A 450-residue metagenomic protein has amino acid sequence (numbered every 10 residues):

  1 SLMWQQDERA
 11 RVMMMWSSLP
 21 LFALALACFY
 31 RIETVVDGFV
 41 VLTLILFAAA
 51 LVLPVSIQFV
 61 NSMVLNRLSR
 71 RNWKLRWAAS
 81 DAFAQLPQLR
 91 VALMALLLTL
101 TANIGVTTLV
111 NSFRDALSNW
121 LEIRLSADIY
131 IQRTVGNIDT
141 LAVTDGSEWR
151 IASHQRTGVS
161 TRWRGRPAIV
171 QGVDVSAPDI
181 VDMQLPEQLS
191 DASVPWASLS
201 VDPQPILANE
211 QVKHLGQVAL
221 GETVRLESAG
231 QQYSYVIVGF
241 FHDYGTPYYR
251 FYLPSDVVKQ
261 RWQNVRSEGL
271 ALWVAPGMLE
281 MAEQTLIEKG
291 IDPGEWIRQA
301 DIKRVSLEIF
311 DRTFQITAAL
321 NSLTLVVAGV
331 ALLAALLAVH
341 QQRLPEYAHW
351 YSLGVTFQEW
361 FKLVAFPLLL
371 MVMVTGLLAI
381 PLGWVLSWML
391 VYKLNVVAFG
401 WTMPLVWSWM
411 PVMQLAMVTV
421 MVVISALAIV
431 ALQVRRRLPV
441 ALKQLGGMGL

Functional and structural regions predicted by a protein language model:
S1-L97, T101-L109, Q414-I429: Alpha-helical transmembrane segments, especially those used as permease/efflux helices and single-pass anchors
Q5-L21, I316, V364, M373-V374 (+2 more regions): Conserved transmembrane alpha-helices of multi-pass membrane proteins, especially helix-helix packing segments enriched
A23-V40, L378-V418, A428-V440: Short helix-loop junctions at transmembrane helix boundaries
V36-L44, L117, E288-V327, V339-Q341 (+1 more regions): Peri-transmembrane interface segments
V52-S198, D202-P203, E210-Q211, E222 (+1 more regions): Juxtamembrane segments of multi-pass membrane proteins
L86-N111, D311-A348, Q358, L369-G383 (+1 more regions): Hydrophobic alpha-helical transmembrane segments of multi-pass inner-membrane transport and secretion
E148, G158-A300, L307: Basic-flanked hydrophobic alpha-helices used for secretion and membrane insertion
